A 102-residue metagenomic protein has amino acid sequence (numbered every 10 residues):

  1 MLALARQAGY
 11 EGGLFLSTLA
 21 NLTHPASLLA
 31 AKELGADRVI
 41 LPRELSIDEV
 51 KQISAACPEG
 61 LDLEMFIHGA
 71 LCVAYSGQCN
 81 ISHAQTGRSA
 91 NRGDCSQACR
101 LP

Functional and structural regions predicted by a protein language model:
M1-L22, I40-P102: Active-site pocket-lining/capping segments in soluble small-molecule metabolic enzymes
H24-A26: Conserved nucleotide-cofactor-binding alpha/beta core module
